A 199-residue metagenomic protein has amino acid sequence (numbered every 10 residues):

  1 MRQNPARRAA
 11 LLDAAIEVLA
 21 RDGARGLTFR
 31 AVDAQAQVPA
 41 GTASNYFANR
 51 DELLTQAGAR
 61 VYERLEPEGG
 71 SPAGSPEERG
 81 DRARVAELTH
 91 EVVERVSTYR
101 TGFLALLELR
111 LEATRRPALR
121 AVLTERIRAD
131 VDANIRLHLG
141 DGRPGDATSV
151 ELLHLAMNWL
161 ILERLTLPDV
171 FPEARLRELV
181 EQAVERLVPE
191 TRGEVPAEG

Functional and structural regions predicted by a protein language model:
A10, A14-E52, Q56: Helix-turn-helix
A14-R21, P67-E68, A105, L109 (+1 more regions): Solvent-exposed, amphipathic alpha-helical segments
A59-L65: Short, basic, alpha-helical segments at the C-terminal edge of helix-turn-helix-like DNA-binding modules
E66, S97-L107, T114-D141, T148-E151 (+1 more regions): Amphipathic alpha-helical packing segments from all-alpha helical-bundle domains
G69-F103, S149-L153, R177: Hydrophobic alpha-helical connector segments
P76, R110-A113, R164-P168: Secondary-structure edge/capping motif, primarily at the C-terminal ends of alpha-helices and the immediately following
R120, T124, L139-G199: Hydrophobic/aromatic-rich alpha-helical bundle segments in the mid-to-C-terminal region
